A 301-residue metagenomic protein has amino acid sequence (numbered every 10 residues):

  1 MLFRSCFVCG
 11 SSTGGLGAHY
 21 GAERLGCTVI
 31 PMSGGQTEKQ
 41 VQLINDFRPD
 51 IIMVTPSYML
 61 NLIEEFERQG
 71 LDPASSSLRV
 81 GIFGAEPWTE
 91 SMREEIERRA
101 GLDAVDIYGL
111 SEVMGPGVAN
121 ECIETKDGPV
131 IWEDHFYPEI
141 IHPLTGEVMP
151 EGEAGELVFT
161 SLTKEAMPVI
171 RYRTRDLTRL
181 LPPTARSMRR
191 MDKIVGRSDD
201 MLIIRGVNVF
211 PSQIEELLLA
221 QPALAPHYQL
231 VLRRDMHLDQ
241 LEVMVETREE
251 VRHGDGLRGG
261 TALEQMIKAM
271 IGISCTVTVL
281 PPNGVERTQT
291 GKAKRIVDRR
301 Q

Functional and structural regions predicted by a protein language model:
M1-L2: Short, small-residue-biased leader/transition segments that mark boundaries at the very start of proteins
S5-V8, T160: Short beta-strand->loop
F7-H19: Conserved coil-to-alpha-helix start sites within the AMP-binding
L25-Q301: Active-site glycine/GP-rich loop and adjacent strand/helix microenvironment that borders small-molecule binding pockets
